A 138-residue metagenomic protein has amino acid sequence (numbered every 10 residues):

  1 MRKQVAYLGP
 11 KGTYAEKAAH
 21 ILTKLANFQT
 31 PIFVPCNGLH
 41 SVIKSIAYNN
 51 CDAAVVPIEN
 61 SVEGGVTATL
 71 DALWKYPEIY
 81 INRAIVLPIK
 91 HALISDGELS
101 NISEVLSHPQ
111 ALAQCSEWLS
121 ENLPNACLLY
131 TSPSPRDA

Functional and structural regions predicted by a protein language model:
M1-R136: Domain-level signature for soluble enzymes in the chorismate/prephenate branch of the shikimate pathway
